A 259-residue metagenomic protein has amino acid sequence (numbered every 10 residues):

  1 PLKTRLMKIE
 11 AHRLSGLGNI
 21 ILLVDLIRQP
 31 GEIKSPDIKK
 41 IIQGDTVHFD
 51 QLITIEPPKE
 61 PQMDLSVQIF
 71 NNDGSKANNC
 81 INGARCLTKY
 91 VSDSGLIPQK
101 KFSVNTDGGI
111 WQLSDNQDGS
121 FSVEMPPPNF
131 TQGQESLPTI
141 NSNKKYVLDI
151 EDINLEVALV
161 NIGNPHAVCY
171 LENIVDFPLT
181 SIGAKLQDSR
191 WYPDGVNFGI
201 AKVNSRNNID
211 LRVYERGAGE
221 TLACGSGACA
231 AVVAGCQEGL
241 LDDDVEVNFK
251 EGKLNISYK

Functional and structural regions predicted by a protein language model:
L6-Q117, A167-K259: A glycine-rich beta-to-alpha transition motif near the start of alpha/beta enzyme domains, typified by
G119-M125: Short, solvent-exposed secondary-structure boundary/capping segments
N129-T131: Ligand-binding beta-strand-loop-alpha-helix segment within the catalytic cores of soluble metabolic enzymes
L137-S142, K185: Short intrinsically disordered coil segments
K144-D176: Internal active-site segments that recognize and position negatively charged phosphoryl groups and nucleotide moieties
